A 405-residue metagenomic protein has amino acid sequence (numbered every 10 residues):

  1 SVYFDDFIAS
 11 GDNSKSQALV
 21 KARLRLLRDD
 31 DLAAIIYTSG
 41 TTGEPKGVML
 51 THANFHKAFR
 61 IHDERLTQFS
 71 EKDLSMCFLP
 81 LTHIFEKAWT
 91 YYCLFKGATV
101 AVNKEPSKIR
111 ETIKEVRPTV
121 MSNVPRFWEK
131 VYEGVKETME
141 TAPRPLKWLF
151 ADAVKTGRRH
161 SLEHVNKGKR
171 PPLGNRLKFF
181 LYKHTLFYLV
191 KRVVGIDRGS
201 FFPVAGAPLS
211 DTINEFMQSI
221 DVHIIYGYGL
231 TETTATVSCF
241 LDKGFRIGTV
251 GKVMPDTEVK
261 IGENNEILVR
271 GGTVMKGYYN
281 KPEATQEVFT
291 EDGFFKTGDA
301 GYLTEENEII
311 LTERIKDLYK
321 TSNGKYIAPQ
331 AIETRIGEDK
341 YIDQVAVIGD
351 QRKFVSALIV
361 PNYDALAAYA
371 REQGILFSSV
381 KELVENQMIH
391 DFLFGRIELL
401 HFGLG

Functional and structural regions predicted by a protein language model:
S1-S10, F392-L399: Structural core segment of the AMP-binding/adenylate-forming
D12-Y37, E44, Q68-L74: Conserved pre-ATP/AMP-binding loop-to-beta segment of ANL
A33-F59: Conserved AMP-binding A3 loop
H52, L209, Q218-H223, L230-G248 (+2 more regions): Active-site loops of AMP-binding adenylate-forming
H56-L74, L81-Y188, R198: Conserved AMP-binding/adenylation subdomain of ANL enzymes
R126, A205-I213, I225-L241, M254-D256 (+2 more regions): Conserved A3 ("GATE") glycine/threonine-rich loop of ANL adenylate-forming enzymes
V253-T321, E338: Conserved ATP-binding/catalytic segment of the ANL
V274, E308-G337, L366-Q387: Adenylate-forming
